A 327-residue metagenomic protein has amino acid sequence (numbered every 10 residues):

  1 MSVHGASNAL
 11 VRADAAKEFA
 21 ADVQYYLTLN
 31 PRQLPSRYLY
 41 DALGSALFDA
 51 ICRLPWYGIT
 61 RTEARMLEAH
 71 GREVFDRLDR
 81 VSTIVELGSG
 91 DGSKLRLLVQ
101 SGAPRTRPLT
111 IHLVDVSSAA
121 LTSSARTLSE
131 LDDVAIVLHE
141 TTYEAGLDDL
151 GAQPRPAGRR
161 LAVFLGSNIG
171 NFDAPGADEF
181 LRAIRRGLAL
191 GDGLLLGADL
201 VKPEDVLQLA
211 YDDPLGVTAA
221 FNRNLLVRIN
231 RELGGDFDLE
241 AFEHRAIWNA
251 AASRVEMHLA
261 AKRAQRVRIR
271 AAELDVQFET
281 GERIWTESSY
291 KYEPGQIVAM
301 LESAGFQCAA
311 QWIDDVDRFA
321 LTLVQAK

Functional and structural regions predicted by a protein language model:
M1-Y38, S45: N-terminal auxiliary segments of SAM/dcSAM-dependent transferases
P31-L78: Class I SAM-dependent methyltransferase Rossmann-like catalytic core, especially the SAM/SAH-binding loop
V81-G90: Conserved class I S-adenosyl-L-methionine
D91-T106: Conserved SAM-binding loop of SAM-dependent methyltransferases across substrates and taxa, primarily the Class I
V114-A119: Conserved SAM/SAH-binding beta-strand->alpha-helix loop
N171-A183: A short, conserved alpha-helix within the catalytic core of class I
R186-V201: Conserved beta-strand signature within the Rossmann-like core of class I S-adenosyl-L-methionine
Q208-Y290, P294, V298-A304: Substrate-binding/catalytic lobe of Class I Rossmann-like enzymes that use SAM or dcSAM, i.e., the mid-to-C-terminal
